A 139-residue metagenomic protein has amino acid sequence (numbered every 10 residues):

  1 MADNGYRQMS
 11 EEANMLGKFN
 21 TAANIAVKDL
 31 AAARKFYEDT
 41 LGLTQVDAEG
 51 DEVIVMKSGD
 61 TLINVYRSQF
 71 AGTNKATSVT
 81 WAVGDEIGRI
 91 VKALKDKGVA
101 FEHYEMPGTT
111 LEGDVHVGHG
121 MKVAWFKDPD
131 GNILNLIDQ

Functional and structural regions predicted by a protein language model:
A2-L16, V91-Q139: Vicinal oxygen chelate
A2-R34, L62, A76-V79, I137-Q139: N-terminal beta-strand motif that seeds the catalytic metal site of vicinal oxygen chelate
F19-K28, I54-K57, F70-V99, K122-K127 (+1 more regions): Vicinal oxygen chelate
N24-I63, S68-Q69: Core segments of cupin and vicinal oxygen chelate
D47-E49, D85, V117-H119: Short solvent-exposed loop/turn micro-motifs enriched in small/polar/acidic residues
G50-E52, T73, T109, H119-G120: Short acidic/glycine-enriched loop/turn segments that link adjacent beta-strands
L62-N64, A82, H119-M121: Alpha-helix boundary/capping detector
Q69-F70, V115: Short Gly/Pro-enriched turn/cap motifs at secondary-structure boundaries
